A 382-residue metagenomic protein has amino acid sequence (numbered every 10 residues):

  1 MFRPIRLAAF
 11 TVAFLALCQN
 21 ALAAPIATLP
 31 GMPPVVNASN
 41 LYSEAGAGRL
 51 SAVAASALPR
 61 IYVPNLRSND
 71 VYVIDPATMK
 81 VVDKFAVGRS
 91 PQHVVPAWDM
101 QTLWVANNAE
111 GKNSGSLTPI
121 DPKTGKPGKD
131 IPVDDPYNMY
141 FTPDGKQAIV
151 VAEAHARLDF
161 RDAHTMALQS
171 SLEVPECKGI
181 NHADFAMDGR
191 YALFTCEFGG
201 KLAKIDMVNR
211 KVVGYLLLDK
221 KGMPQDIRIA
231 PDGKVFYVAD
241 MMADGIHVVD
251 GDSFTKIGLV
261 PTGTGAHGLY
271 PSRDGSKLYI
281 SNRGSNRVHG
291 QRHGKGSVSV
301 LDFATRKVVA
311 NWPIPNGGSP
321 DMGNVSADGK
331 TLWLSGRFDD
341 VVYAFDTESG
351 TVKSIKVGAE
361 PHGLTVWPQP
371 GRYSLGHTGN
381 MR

Functional and structural regions predicted by a protein language model:
M1-A9: Bacterial N-terminal signal peptides that target proteins for export
A8-N20: Bacterial N-terminal signal peptides
Q19, A23-R382: Predominantly soluble domains enriched in secretory-pathway, periplasmic, or organellar proteins
